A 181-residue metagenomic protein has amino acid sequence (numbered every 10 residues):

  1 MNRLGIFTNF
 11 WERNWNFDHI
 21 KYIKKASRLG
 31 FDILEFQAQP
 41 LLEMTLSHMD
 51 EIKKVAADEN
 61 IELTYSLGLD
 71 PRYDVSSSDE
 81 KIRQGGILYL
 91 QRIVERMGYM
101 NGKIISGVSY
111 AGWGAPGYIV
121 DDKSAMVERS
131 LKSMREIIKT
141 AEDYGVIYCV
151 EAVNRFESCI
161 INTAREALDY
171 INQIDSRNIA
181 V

Functional and structural regions predicted by a protein language model:
M1-G102, S124, R135, E142 (+1 more regions): N-terminal pre-domain/capping segments
R3, K24, I33-L34, E128-V181: Acidic/histidine-rich catalytic cores of soluble enzymes
N14, M44, R83, W113 (+2 more regions): Residues in flexible loops and secondary-structure boundaries
P71-S77, W113-V120, F156-E157: A short acidic, helix-capping loop that chelates divalent metal ions and anchors anionic groups
Q84-I87, V120, S124-L131, I161: Short, amphipathic alpha-helical segments
M97-I119, Y144-N154: Active-site groove signature of glycoside hydrolases
